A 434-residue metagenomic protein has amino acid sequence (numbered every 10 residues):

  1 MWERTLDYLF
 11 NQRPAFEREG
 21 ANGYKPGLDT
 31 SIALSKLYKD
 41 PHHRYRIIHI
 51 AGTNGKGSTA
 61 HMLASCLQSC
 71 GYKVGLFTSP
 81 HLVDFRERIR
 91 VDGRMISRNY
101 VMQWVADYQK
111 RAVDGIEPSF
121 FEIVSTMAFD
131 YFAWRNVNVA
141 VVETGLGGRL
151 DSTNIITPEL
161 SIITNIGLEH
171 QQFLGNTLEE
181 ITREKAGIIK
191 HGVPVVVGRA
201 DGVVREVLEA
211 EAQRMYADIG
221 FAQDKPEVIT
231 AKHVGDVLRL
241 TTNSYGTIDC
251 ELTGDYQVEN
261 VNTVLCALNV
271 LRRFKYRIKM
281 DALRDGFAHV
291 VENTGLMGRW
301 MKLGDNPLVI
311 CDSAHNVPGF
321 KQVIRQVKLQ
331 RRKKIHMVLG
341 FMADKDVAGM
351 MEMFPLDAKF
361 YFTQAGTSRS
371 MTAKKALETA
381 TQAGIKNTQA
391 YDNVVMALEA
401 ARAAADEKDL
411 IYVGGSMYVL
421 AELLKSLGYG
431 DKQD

Functional and structural regions predicted by a protein language model:
M1-A21: Charged, amphipathic alpha-helical linker segments immediately N-terminal to NTP-binding catalytic cores
E19-L28, A33-R44, S69-I156, L174 (+1 more regions): ATP-dependent carboxylate-amine ligase catalytic core
I50, S58-G75: A conserved segment at the C-terminal end of the G1
F77, G198-R199, Q213-H233, E251-D255 (+4 more regions): Beta-strand->loop->alpha-helix junctions that form or flank phosphate-binding loops in nucleotide-handling enzymes
P80, V124-F173, E206-G246: Extended acidic/charged loop-beta regions that coordinate divalent cations and stabilize anionic phosphate/carboxylate
V139-T144, D151-I162, I166-H170, E180 (+1 more regions): Nucleotide phosphate-binding/pyrophosphate-handling subdomain across enzymes that bind or process nucleotide phosphates
D201-I219, G235-V237, L308-C311, V317 (+1 more regions): C-terminal helical cap/extension that packs against the catalytic core of soluble nucleotide-cofactor enzymes
